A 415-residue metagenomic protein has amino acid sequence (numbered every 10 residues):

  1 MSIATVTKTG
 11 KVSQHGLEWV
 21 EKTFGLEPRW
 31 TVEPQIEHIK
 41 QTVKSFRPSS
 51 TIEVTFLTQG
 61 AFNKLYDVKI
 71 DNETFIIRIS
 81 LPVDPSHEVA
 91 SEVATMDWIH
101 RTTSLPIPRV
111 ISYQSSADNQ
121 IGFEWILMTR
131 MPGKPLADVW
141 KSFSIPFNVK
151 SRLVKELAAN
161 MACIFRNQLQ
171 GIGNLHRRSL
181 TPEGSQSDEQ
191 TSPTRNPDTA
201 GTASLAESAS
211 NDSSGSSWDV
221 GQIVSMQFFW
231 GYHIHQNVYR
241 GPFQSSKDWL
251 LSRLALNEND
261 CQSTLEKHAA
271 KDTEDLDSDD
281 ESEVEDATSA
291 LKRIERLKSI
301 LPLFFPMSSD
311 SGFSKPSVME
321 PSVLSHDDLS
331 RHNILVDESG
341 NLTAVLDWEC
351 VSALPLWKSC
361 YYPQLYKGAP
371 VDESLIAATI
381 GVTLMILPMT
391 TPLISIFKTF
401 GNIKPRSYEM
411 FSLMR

Functional and structural regions predicted by a protein language model:
S2-T55: Juxta-kinase regulatory segment immediately upstream of eukaryotic protein kinase catalytic domains
K8-H15, V20, G241-Q244, L256-N259 (+5 more regions): Helix-rich C-terminal or lid/interface subdomains of diverse kinases
K11, E21, A137-I145, G368-A369: A solvent-exposed, charged loop/short amphipathic helix patch at secondary-structure junctions
R29, E53-A290, I300-S317, P321-L324 (+1 more regions): ATP-binding pocket architecture of kinase catalytic cores
I36-K40, V89-E92, I107, V154-L157 (+6 more regions): A structural signal for well-ordered alpha-helical scaffolds and beta->alpha junctions
L81, P132, S330-R331, C350: Short, glycine/acidic-enriched loop or turn micro-motifs at the edges of active sites
P321, D328, H332-I334: Catalytic-loop signature of eukaryotic-like protein kinases
L324, L335-E409, L413: Active-site Asp-x-Gly
